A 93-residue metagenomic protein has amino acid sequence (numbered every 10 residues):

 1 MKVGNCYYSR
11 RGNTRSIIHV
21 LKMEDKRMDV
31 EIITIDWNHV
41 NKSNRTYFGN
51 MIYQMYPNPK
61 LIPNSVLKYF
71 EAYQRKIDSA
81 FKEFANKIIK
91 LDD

Functional and structural regions predicted by a protein language model:
M1-R11: Short coil-to-beta transition motif at edge beta-strands of beta-rich domains
T14-E24: Short beta-strand-centered aromatic/proline hotspots
D25-D29: A generic structural signal for beta-strand entry/edge sites
V30-W37: SH3/SH3-like beta-barrel fold
W37-D93: Intrinsically disordered, low-complexity, charged/polar segments
